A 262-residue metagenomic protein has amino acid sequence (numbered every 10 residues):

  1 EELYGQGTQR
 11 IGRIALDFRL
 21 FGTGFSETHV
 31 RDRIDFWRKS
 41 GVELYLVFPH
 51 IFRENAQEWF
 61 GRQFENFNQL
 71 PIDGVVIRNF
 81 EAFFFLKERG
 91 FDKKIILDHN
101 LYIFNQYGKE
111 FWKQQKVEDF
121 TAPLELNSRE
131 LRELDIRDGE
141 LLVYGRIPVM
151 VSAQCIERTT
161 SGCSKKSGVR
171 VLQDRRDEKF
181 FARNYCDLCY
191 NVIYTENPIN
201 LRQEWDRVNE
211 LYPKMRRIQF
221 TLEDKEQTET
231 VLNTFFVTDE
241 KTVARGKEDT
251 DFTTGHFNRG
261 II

Functional and structural regions predicted by a protein language model:
E1-F111, Q115-I262: Active-site pocket-lining/capping segments in soluble small-molecule metabolic enzymes
